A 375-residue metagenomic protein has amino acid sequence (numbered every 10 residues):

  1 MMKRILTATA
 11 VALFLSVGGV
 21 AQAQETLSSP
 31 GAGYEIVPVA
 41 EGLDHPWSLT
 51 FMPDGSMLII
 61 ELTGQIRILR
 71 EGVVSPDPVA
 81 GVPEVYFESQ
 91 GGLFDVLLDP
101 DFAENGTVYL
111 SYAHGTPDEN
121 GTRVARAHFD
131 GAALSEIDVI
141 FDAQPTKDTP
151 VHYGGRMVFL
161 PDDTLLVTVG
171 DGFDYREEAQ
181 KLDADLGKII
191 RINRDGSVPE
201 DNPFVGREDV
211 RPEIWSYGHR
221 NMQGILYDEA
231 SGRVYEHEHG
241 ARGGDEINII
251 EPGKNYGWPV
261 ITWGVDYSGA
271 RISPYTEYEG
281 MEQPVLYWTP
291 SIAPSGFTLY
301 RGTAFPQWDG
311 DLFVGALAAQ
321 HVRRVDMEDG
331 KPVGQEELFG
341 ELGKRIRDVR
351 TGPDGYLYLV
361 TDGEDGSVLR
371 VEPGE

Functional and structural regions predicted by a protein language model:
M1-T9: Bacterial N-terminal signal peptides that target proteins for export
A8-G18: Bacterial N-terminal signal peptides
A23-E35, V74, A133-L134, S197-R207 (+2 more regions): Blade/loop signatures of beta-propeller domains
A23-Y175, G224-Y227, G232-G240, P290-E328 (+1 more regions): Acidic, Gly/Ser/Thr-rich repeat motifs that build Ca2+-stabilized beta-propeller blades
V37-A40, S75-P83, A133-D142, G196-F204 (+2 more regions): Beta-propeller fold detector
R123-A132, K181-D195, I250-E251: Beta-propeller blade signature
V167-L186, G244-E246, I250, V368: Short, conserved, GDST-rich strand-edge loop motifs in beta-rich repeat architectures
H219, P332-P353: Conserved blade-ending motifs and adjacent loop-strand segments that build the rim/top face of beta-propeller domains
